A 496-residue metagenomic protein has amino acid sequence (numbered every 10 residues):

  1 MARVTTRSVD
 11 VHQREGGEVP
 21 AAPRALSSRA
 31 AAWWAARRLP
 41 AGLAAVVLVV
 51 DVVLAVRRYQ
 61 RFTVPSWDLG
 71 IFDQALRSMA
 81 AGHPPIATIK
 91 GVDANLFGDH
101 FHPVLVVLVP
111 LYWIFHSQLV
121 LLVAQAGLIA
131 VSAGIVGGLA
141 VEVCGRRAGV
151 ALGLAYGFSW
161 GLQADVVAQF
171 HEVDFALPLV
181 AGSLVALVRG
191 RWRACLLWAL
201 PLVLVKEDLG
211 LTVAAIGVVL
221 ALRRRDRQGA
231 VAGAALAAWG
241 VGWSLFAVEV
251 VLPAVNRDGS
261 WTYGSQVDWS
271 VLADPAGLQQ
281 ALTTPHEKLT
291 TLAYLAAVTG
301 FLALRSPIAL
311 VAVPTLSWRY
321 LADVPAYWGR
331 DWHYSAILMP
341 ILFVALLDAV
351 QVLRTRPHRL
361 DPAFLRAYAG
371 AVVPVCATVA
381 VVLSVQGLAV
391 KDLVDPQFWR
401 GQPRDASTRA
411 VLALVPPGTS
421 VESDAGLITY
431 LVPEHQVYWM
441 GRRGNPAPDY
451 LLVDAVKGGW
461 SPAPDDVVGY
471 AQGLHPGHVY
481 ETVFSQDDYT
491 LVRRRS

Functional and structural regions predicted by a protein language model:
M1-V53, Q228-L236: Start-transfer (signal-anchor) and selected internal transmembrane alpha helices of multi-pass inner/ER membrane
A41-A45, R147, A237-V241, L353-L388: Signature aromatic-anchored transmembrane alpha helix within multi-pass, membrane-resident enzymes that catalyze glycan
G42, V131-F158, L177-P178, A194-L197: Transmembrane-helix signature of polytopic, membrane-embedded enzymes that assemble or transfer cell-envelope glycans
V50, L54, R61-V64, S78 (+2 more regions): Membrane-lumen/periplasm interface segments of specific transmembrane helices in polyprenyl phosphate-linked
I71-N95, P103-V104, L187: Extracytosolic helix-loop segments that constitute the early lumenal/periplasmic catalytic or substrate-binding loops
H102-V109, Q118-I135, G153-P178, G182 (+1 more regions): Aromatic- and kink-enriched transmembrane "portal" helix at the membrane-lumen/periplasm boundary that abuts
C144, F175, V180-A194, A221-R224: Membrane-interface transmembrane helices that cradle and orient dolichyl/undecaprenyl
L310-D361: Hydrophobic/aromatic-rich transmembrane helices and adjacent perimembrane loops
